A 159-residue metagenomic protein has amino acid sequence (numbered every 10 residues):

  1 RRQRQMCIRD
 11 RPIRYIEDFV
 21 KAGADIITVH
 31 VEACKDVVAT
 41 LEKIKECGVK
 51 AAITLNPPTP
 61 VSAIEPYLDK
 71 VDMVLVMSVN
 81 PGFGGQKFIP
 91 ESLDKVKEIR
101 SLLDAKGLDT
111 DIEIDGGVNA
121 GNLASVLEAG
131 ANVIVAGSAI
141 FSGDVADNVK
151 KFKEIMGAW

Functional and structural regions predicted by a protein language model:
R1-R2, G23-D25, C47-A51, K70-D72 (+2 more regions): Short, well-ordered coil/turn segments that N-cap beta-strands
Q3-I8: Short, small-residue-biased leader/transition segments that mark boundaries at the very start of proteins
R9-D10, E32, N56-P58, V79 (+2 more regions): Active-site beta-loop-alpha junctions enriched in small/polar residues
I13-K21, T59-V71, G116-I134: Catalytic cores of alpha/beta
V20, L41-G48, K95-K106, K150-G157: Surface-exposed amphipathic alpha-helices with a cationic face
V20-A63: Hydrophobic, well-structured mid-protein blocks that either form specific transmembrane helices
V29-K35, L75-Q86, A129-V149: Glycine-rich phosphate-binding active-site loops on the catalytic face of alpha/beta enzymes
P57, E65-K97, S101, A105-D111 (+1 more regions): Glycine/Thr-rich beta-alpha phosphate-binding loop at enzyme active sites
